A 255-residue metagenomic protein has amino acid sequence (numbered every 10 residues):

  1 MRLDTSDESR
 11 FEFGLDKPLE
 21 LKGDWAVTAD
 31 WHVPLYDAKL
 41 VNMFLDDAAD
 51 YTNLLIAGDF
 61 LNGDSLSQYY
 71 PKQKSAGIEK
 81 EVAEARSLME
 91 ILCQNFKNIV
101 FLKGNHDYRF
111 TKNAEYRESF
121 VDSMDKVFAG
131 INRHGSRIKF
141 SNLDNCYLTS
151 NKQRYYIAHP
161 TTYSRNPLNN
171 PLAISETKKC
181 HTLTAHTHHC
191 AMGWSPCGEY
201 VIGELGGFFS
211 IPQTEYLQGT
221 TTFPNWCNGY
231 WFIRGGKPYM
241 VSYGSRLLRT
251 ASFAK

Functional and structural regions predicted by a protein language model:
M1-V27: Acidic, histidine-bearing metal-coordination/catalytic regions of metal-dependent phosphoesterases
D16-A26, Y147-Y156, P196-G198: Beta-strand-turn-beta hairpins that frame and shape the catalytic cleft of phosphate-ester-processing enzymes
G23-W25, N53-L55, R154-Y155, H181-L183: Structural motif
T28-G135: Core catalytic region of metal-dependent phosphoesterases/phosphodiesterases, especially metallo-beta-lactamase-like
T28-W31, A57-G58, L102-G104, L143 (+2 more regions): Short His-Asn-centered micro-motif
F101-H106, F140-N145, V241-S245: Acidic carboxylate-rich catalytic motifs and surrounding loops in phosphoryl-/glycosyl-chemistry enzymes
N132-N151: Short acidic low-complexity segments
Y155-Y156, P160-L248, F253: Conserved beta-sheet core of the metallophosphoesterase superfamily
